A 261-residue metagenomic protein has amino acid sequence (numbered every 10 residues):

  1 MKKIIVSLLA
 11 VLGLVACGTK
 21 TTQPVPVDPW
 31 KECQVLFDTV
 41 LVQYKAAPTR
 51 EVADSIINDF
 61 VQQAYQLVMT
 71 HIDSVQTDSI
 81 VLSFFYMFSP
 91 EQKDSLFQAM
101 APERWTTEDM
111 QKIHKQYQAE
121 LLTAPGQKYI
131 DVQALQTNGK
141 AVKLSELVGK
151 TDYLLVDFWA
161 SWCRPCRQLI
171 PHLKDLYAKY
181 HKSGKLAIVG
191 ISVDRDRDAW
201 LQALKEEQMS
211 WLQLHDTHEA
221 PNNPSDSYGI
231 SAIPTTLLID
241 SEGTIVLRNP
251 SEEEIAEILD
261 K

Functional and structural regions predicted by a protein language model:
M1-P26: Bacterial Sec-dependent N-terminal signal peptides
G18-V142, T151: Oxidative protein folding and maturation machinery
V142-K143, V246: Generic structural signal for well-ordered beta-strand positions
T151-L154, P234: Alpha/beta-hydrolase fold active-site loops
D152, F158-D175: Conserved redox-active cysteine motifs that mediate thiol-disulfide chemistry, especially di-cysteine Cys-X(1-2)-Cys
D157, I188-S192, L214: Short beta-strand segments
Q168-E207, E219-D226: Structural microenvironment flanking redox-active thiols in thiol-disulfide oxidoreductases
M209, D216-D260: Thiol/disulfide oxidoreductase modules built on the thioredoxin-like
